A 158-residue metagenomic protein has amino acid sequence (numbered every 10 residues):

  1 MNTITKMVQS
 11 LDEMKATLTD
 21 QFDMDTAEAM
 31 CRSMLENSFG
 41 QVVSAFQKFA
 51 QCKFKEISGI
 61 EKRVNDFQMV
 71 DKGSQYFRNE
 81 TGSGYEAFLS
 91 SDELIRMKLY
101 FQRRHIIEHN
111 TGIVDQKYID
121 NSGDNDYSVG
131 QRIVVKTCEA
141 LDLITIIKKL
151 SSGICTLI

Functional and structural regions predicted by a protein language model:
M1-S122, V129-I158: Amphipathic alpha-helical interface elements
